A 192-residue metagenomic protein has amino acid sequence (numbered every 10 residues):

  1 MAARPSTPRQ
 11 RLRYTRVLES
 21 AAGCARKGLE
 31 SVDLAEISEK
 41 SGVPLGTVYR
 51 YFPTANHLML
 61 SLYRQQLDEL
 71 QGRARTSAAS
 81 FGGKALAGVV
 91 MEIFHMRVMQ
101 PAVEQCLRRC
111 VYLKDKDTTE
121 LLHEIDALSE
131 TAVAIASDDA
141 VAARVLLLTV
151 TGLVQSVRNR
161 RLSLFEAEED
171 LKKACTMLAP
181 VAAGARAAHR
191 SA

Functional and structural regions predicted by a protein language model:
M1, E130-S137, N159-A192: C-terminal peripheral helix-coil segments that are non-catalytic and often amphipathic
M1-K40, H57-L60: Basic, helix-initiating cap at the start of DNA-binding domains
L34, R64-Q71: Short, basic, alpha-helical segments at the C-terminal edge of helix-turn-helix-like DNA-binding modules
S41-F52: Short hydrophobic/aromatic patch on the recognition helix
L58-Q66, E120: Alpha-helical DNA-contacting segments of helix-turn-helix folds
S61, G72-M99, H123-E124, L146: Hydrophobic alpha-helical connector segments
G88, R109-L148, E166-T176: Amphipathic alpha-helical packing segments from all-alpha helical-bundle domains
M91-T119, H123, L148-N159: Amphipathic alpha-helical segments used for helix-helix packing
